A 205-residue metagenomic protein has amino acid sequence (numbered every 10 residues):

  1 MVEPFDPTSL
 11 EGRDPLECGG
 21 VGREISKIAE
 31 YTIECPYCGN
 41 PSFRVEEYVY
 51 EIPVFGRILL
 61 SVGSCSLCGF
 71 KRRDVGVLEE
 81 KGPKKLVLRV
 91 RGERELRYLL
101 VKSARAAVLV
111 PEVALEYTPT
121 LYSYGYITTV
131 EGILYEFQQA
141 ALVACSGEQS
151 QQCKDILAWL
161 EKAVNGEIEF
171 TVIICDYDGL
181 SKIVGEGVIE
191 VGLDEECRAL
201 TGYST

Functional and structural regions predicted by a protein language model:
V2-V21, K27-R44, I52-V54, F70 (+1 more regions): Long C-terminal interaction/binding lobes of large macromolecular proteins
T32, L60-V62: Residues immediately within or flanking Cys/His clusters that coordinate Zn2+ in small zinc-binding modules
Y48: Eukaryotic intrinsically disordered and solvent-exposed regulatory patches
G56-I58: Short, basic/aromatic recognition patches that contact phosphate-bearing ligands
L67-D74: Short Cys/His-centered divalent metal-binding micro-motifs
